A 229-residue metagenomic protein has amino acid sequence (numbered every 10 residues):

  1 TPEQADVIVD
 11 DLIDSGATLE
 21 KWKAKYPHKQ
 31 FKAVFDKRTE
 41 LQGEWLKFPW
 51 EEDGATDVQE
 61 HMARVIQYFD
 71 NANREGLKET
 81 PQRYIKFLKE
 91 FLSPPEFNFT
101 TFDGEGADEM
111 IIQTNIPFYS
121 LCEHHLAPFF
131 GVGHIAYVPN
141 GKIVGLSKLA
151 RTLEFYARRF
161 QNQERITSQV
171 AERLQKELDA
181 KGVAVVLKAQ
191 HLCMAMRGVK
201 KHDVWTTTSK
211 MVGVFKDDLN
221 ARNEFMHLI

Functional and structural regions predicted by a protein language model:
T1-A5, D14-A24: Short, glycine/charge-rich flexible loops or terminal/linker lids adjacent to PRPP-binding catalytic cores
E3-A5, K29, D108, K181: Short coil/turn segments at beta-strand junctions that form active-site/ligand-binding loops
V7-L12, L174: DG-centered beta-turn motif at the end of beta-strands
I8, F31-A33, V185: Structural beta-sheet core signal
L12-S15, R38, Q190-M194: Short Gly/Pro-enriched loop/turn and capping motifs at secondary-structure junctions
K21-Q67: PRPP-dependent phosphoribosyltransferase catalytic core
E52-I229: A domain-level signal for the structural core that forms small-molecule/cofactor-binding pockets and catalytic centers
